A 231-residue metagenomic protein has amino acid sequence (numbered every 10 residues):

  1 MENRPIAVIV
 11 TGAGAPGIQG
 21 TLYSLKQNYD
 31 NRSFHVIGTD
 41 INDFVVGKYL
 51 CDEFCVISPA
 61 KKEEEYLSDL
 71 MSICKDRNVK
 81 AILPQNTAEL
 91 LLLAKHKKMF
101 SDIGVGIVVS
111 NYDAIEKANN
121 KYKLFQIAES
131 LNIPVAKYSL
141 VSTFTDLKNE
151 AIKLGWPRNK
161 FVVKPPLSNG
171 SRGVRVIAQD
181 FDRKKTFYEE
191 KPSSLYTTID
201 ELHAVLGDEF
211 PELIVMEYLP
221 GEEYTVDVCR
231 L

Functional and structural regions predicted by a protein language model:
M1-V109, K148: ATP-binding N-terminal substructure of ATP-dependent carboxylate-amine bond-forming enzymes
I9-V10, A81-P84, A136-S139, I214-M216: Short catalytic-loop micro-motif centered on adjacent basic/acidic residues
E64-S68, E116-N120, S171: Short, charged, surface-exposed secondary-structure boundary motifs
V105, Y112-T143, K148-I152: Glycine-/Pro-rich loop/turn segments that contact NAD(P) or position catalytic residues in Rossmann-like domains
A128-E129, L154-V176, V205-G221: ATP-grasp fold ATP-binding core
V135-L140, K160-T198, T225: Glycine-rich phosphate-binding loop of ATP-grasp-fold ATP-dependent ligases
Y188-L231: Phosphate-binding site of ATP-dependent enzymes
